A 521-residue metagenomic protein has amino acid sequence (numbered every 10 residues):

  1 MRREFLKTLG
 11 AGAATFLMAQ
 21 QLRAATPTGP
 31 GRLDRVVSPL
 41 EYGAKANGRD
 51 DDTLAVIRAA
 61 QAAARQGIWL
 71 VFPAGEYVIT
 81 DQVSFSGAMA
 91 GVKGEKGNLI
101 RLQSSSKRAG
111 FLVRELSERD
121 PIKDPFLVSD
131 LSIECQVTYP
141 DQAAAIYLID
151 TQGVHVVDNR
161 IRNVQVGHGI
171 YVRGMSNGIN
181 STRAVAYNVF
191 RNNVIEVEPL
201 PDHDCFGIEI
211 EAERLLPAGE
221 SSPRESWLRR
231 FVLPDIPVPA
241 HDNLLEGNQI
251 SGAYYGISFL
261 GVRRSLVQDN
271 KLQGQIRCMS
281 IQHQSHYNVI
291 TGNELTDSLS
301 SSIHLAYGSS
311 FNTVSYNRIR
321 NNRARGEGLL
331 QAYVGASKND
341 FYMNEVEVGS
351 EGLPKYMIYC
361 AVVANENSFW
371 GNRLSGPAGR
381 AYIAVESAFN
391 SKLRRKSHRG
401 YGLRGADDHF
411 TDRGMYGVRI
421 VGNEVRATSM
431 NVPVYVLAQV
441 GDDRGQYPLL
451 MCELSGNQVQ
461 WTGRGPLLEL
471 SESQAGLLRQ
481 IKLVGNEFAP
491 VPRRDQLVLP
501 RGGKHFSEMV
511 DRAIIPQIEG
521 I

Functional and structural regions predicted by a protein language model:
M1-A13: N-terminal secretory signal peptides and thylakoid transit peptides that target proteins across membranes
A24-R58: Right-handed parallel beta-helix/beta-solenoid
T53, I57, Q61-R108, I133: N-terminal extracellular ligand-recognition/capping segment immediately after the signal peptide
G67-W69, E76, Q82, M89-G91 (+18 more regions): Detector for repetitive beta-architecture
I68, T80-Q82, Q103-A109, Q136-A144 (+13 more regions): Short glycine/acidic-rich loop motifs that flank beta-strands on beta-rich extracellular proteins
R119-S258, R263-R264: Right-handed parallel beta-helix
